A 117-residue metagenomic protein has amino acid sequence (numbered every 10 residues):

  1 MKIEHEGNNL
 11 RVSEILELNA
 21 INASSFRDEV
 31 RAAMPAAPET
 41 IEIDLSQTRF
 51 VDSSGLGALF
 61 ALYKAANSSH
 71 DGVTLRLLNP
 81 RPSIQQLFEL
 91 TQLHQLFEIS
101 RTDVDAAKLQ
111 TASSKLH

Functional and structural regions predicted by a protein language model:
M1-F50, A61-H117: STAS-like cytosolic regulatory interaction modules
G55: Conserved phosphotransfer microenvironments
